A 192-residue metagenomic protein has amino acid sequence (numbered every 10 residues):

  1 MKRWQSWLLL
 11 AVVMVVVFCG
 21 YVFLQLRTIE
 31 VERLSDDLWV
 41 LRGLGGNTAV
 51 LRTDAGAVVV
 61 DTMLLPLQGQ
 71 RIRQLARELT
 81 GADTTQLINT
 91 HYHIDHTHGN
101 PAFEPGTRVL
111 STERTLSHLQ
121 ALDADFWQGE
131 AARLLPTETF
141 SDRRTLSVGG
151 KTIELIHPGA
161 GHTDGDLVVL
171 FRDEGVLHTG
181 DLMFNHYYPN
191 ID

Functional and structural regions predicted by a protein language model:
R3-A55: Zn-dependent metallo-beta-lactamase
E32-L75, L167-F171, G175-D181: Conserved beta-strand hairpin/beta-sheet module of binuclear metal-dependent hydrolase folds, prominently
V40, V58-D61, T85-N89, E154-L155: Short catalytic-loop micro-motif centered on adjacent basic/acidic residues
G45-N47, A57, L64-L67, Y92-H96 (+5 more regions): Solvent-exposed loop/turn segments at secondary-structure junctions within structured extracellular/periplasmic domains
M63-Q70, I94, L134, D192: Soluble non-cytosolic domains of exported or imported proteins
Q74-T145: Active-site HxH/HxHxD metal-binding segment of metal-dependent hydrolases
T139-V176: Core dinuclear metal-dependent hydrolase active-site scaffold
H186-D192: Cap/insert and terminal regions of metallo-dependent hydrolase folds
